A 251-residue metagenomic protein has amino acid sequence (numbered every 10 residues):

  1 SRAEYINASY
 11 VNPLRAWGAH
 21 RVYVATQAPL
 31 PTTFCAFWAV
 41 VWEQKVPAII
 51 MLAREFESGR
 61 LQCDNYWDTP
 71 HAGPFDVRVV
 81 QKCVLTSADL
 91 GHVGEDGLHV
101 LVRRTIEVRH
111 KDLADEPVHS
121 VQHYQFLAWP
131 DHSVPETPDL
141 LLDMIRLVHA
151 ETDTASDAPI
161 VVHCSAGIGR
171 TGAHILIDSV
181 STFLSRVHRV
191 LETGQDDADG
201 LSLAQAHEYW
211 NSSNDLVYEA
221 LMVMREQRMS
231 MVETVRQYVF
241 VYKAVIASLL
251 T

Functional and structural regions predicted by a protein language model:
S1-A166, T171-L250: Cysteine-based protein phosphatase catalytic domain of the PTP/DSP
